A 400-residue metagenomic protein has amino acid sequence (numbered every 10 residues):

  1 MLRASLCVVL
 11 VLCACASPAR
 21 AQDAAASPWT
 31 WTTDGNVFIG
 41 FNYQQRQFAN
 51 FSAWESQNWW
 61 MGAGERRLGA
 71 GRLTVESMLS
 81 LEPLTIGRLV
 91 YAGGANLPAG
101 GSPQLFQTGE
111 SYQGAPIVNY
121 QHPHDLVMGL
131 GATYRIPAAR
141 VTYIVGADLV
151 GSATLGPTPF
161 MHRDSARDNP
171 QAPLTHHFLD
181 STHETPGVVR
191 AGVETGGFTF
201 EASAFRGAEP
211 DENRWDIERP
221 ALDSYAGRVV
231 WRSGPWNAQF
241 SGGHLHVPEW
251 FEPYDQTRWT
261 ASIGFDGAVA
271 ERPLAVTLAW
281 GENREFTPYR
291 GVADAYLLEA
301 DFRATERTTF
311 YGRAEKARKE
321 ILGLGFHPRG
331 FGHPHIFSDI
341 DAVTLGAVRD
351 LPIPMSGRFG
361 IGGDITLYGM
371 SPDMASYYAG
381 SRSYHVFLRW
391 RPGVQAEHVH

Functional and structural regions predicted by a protein language model:
Q22-L130, S381-Y384, L388-R389: Beta-barrel outer-membrane channel/assembly domains of diderm bacteria
A26-P28, R67-G71, P137-V141, T195-F198 (+6 more regions): Outer-membrane beta-barrel channels and translocator barrels
W29, S52-W60, H124-L130, H183-V189 (+7 more regions): Residues that define the transmembrane beta-barrel architecture of outer-membrane proteins
T33, V37-F41, V75-L81, V145-L149 (+5 more regions): Transmembrane beta-barrel strands of outer-membrane/channel proteins
Q45-N50, G87-A92, G156-R163, E212-R219 (+5 more regions): Outer-membrane beta-barrel translocator domains and adjoining extracellular loop/strand segments of Gram-negative
Q47, R88-V230, H244: Surface-exposed coil loops of outer-membrane beta-barrel proteins
T195, S203, P220, V230-G332 (+1 more regions): Detector for outer-membrane/organellar transmembrane beta-barrel domains, recognizing the amphipathic beta-strand
L345, A379-H400: Outer-membrane beta-barrel "beta-signal"
